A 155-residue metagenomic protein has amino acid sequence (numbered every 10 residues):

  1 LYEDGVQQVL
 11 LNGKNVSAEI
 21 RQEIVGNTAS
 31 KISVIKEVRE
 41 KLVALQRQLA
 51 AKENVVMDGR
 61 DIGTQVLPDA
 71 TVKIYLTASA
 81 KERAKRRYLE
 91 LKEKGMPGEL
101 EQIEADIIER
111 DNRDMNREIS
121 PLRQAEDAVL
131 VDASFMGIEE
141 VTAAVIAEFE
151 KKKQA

Functional and structural regions predicted by a protein language model:
L1, R47, N54-V55, N112-I119: Generic structural signal for secondary-structure transition and capping sites
L1-V9: Translation machinery proteins
L10-Q22, G26, Y88-K94, R113 (+1 more regions): NTP-dependent small-molecule kinase module
G13, L42, V56, I107 (+1 more regions): Residue-level signature of catalytic and energy-coupling elements of molecular machines, predominantly ATP/GTP-dependent
S17-G26, S33-K94: ATP-dependent NMP and nucleoside kinases share a basic, alpha-helical "lid"
I35, L49-K52, R110-D114, E148-K152: Conserved, well-folded catalytic cores of nucleic-acid-processing and energy-transducing macromolecular machines
D61-V66, I74-K85, K94-D106, R110-I119 (+2 more regions): Anionic, Ser/Thr-rich low-complexity intrinsically disordered regions
